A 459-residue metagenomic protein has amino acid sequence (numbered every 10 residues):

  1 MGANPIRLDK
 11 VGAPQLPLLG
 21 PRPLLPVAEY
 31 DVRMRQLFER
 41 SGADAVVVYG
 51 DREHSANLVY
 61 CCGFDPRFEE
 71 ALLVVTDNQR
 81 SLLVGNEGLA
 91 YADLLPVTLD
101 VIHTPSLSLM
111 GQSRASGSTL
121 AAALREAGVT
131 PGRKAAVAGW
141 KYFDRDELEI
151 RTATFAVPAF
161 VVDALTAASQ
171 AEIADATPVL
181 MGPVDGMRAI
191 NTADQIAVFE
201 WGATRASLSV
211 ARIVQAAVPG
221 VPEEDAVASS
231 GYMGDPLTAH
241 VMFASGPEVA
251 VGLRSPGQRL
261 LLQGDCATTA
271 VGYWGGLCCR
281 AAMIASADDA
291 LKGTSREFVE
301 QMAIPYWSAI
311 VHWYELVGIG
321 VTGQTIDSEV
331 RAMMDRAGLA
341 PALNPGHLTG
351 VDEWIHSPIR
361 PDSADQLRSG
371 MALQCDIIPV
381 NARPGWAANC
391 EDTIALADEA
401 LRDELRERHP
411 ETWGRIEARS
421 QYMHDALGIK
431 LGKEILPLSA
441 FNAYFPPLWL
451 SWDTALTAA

Functional and structural regions predicted by a protein language model:
M1-A459: Active-site neighborhoods and metal-handling regions in enzymes and metal-associated proteins
